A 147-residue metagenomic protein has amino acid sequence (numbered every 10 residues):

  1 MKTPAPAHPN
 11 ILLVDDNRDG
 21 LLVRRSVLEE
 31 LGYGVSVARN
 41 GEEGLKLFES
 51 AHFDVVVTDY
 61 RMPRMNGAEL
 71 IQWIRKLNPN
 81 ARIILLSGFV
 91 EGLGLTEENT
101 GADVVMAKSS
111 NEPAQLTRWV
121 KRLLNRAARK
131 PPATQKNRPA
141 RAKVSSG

Functional and structural regions predicted by a protein language model:
M1-N10, A114-G147: Non-catalytic signal-transmission and effector/linker regions of two-component phosphorelay proteins
D15, D59, S87: Active-site residues of response regulator receiver
R18-S36: Two-component/phosphorelay signaling modules centered on CheY-like receiver
R39-E43, N66-L70: Acidic catalytic/metal-coordinating carboxylates
E49-A51, W73-N80, E98-T100: Conserved phosphotransfer cores of two-component systems
A51-V57: Active-site beta3 strand of CheY-like receiver
M62: Receiver (REC) domain active-site loop signature in two-component systems and cognate sites in sensor histidine kinases
